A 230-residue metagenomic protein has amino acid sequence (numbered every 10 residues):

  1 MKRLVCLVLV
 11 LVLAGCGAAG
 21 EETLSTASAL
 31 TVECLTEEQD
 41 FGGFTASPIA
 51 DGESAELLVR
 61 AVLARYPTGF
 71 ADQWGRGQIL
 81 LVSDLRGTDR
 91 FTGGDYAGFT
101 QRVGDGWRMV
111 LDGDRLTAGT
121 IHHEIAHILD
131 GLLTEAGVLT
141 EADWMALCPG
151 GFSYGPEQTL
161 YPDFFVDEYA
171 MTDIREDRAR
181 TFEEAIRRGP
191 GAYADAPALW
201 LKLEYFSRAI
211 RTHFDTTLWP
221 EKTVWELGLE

Functional and structural regions predicted by a protein language model:
M1-L4: Positively charged n-region of N-terminal signal peptides that target proteins for export
V12-G15: C-terminal motif of bacterial Sec signal peptides marking the signal peptidase cleavage site
G17-A19: Bacterial signal peptide processing site
E22-A27: Ser/Thr/Pro/Gly-rich low-complexity linker/stalk segments immediately outside membranes or between
V32-A50, P162: Acidic/histidine-rich, surface-exposed loop or edge segments in extracytoplasmic proteins
A50-G77: Zn2+-dependent metallopeptidase catalytic core
W74-E230: Active-site-flanking segments in enzyme catalytic domains
